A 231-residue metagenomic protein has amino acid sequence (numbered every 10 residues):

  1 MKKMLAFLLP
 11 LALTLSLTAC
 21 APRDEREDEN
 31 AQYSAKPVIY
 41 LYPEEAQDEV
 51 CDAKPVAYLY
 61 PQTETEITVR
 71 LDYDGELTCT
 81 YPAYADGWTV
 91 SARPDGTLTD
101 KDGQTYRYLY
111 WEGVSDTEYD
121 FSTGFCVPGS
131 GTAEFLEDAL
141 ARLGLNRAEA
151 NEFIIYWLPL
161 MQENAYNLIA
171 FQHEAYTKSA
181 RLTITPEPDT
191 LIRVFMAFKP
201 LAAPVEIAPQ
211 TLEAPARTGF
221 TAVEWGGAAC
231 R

Functional and structural regions predicted by a protein language model:
M1-L9: Positively charged n-region of N-terminal signal peptides that target proteins for export
P10-T14: Hydrophobic alpha-helical membrane-embedded or membrane-associated segments
S16-A19: C-terminal motif of bacterial Sec signal peptides marking the signal peptidase cleavage site
A21-R23: Bacterial signal peptide processing site
E25-R231: Protease-labile, long low-complexity intrinsically disordered regions enriched in Pro/Ser/Thr
